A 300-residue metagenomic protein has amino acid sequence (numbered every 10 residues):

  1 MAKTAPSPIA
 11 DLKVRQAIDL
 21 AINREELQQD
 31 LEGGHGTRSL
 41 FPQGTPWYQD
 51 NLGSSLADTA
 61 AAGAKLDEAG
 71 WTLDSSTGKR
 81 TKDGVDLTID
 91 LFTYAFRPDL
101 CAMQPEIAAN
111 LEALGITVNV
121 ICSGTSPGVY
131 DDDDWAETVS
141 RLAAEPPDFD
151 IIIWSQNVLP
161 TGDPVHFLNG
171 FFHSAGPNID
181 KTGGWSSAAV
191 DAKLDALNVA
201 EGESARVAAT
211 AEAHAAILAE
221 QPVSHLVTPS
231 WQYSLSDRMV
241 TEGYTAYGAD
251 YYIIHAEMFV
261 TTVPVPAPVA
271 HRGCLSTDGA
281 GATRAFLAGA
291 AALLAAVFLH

Functional and structural regions predicted by a protein language model:
M1-V14, D30, W47-L52, Y94 (+1 more regions): A bilobed periplasmic-binding-protein/Venus flytrap-type ligand-binding module shared by bacterial periplasmic
D19-S54, D58-A61, D99-A109, S140-P266: Detector for C-terminal structural segments
W71-Q156, T182, W231: Ligand/substrate-recognition segments at binding pockets and active sites
V265-A285: C-terminal GPI-anchoring signal of eukaryotic secretory precursors
G279-H300: Cleavable C-terminal sorting propeptides in eukaryotic secreted/cell-surface proteins
